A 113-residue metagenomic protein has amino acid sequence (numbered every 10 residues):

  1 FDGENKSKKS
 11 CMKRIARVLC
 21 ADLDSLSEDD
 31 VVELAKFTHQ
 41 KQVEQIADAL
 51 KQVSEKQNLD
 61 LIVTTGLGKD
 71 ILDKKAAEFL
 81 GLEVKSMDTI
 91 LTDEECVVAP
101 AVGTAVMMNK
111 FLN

Functional and structural regions predicted by a protein language model:
F1-N113: Helical "lid/coupling" subdomains associated with nucleotide-phosphate turnover
